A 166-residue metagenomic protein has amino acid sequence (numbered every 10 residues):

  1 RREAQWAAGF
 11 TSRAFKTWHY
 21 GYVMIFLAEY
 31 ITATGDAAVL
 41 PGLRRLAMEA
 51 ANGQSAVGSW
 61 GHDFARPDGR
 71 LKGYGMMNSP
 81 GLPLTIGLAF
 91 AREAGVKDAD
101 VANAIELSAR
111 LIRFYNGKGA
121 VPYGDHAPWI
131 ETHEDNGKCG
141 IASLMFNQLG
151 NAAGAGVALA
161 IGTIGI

Functional and structural regions predicted by a protein language model:
R1-M48, G53-A104, F114-I166: An alpha-helical repeat/solenoid feature that recognizes helix-turn-helix modules
